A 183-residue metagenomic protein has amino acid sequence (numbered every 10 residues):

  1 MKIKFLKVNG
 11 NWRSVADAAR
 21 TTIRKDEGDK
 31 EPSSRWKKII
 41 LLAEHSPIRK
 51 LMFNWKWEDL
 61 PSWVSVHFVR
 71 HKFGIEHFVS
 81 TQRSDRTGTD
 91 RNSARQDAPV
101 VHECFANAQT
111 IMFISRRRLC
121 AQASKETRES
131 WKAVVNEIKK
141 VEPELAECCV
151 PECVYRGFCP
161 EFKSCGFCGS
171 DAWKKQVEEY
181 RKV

Functional and structural regions predicted by a protein language model:
M1-V183: Family-specific signature for flavin-dependent thymidylate synthase
